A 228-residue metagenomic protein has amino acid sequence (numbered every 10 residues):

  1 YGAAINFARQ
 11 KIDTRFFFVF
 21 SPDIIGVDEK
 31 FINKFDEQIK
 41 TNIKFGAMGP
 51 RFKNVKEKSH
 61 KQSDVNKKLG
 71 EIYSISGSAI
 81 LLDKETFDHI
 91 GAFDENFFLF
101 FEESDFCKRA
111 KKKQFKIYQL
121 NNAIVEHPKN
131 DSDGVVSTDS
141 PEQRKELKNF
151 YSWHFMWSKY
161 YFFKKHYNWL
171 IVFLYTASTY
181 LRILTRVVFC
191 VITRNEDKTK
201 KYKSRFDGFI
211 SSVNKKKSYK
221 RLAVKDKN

Functional and structural regions predicted by a protein language model:
Y1-I12: Glycine-rich, basic loop-to-helix element that forms the pyrophosphate-binding segment of sugar-nucleotide handling
F17: Short aromatic/hydrophobic "clamp" motif used to bind/position activated sugar donors
F20-D23, D94: Active-site acidic Asp-centered loop
I24-H60: Conserved donor NDP-sugar-binding/catalytic core segment of glycosyltransferases
P50-A79: Short, flexible, basic/aromatic active-site loop/helix in glycosyltransferases
A79-G91, E95-K129: A short, conserved alpha-helix in the catalytic core of glycosyltransferases
K116-N195: Active-site-adjacent helix/loop segment of glycosyltransferases that harbors family-specific signature motifs
T179-N228: Terminal low-complexity segments of carbohydrate-biosynthetic enzymes
